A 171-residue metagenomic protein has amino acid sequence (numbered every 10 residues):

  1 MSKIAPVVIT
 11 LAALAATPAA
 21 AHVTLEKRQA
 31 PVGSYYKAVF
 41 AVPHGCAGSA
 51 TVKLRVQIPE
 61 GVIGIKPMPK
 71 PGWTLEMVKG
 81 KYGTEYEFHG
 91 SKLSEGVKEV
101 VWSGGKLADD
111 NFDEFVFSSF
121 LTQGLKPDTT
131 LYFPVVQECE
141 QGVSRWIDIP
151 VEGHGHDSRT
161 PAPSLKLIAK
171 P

Functional and structural regions predicted by a protein language model:
M1-V7: Bacterial N-terminal signal peptides that target proteins for export
A16-P18: N-terminal signal peptide c-region/cleavage motif recognized by signal peptidases
A20-V42: N-terminal edge beta-strand
V32, E138-P171: Extracytoplasmic/periplasmic copper-protein system
Y35-W73: Low-complexity, serine/threonine/proline/glycine-rich extracellular segments that form mucin-like
K81-D110: Extracellular adhesion/glycan-binding regions together with long Ser/Thr- and acidic-residue-rich low-complexity tracts
E99-P127: Low-complexity, intrinsically disordered segments enriched in Ser/Thr together with acidic residues
F115-T122, T130-G142: Internal, hydrophobic beta-strand segments that form the core of beta-sheet-rich folds
